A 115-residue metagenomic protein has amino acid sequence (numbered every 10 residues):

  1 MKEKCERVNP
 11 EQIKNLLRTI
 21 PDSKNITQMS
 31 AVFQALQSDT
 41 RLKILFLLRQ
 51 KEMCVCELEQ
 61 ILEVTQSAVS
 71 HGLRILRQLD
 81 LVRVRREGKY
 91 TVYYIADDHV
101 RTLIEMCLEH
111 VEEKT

Functional and structural regions predicted by a protein language model:
M1-L36: N-terminal leader segment of winged-helix/HTH proteins
L17, M29, V92-T115: Conserved segment of winged-helix/HTH DNA-binding domains
D39, Q50-C56: Short capping segments at the starts of secondary-structure elements
C54-C56, S67, R74: Residues within helix-turn-helix
L58-Q60: A short acidic, leucine-rich amphipathic alpha-helix
T65-A68, A96: Helix-turn-helix DNA-binding motif, specifically the short coil turn and the N-cap/start of the second
R77-E87, Y94: Beta-hairpin "wing" of winged helix-turn-helix
